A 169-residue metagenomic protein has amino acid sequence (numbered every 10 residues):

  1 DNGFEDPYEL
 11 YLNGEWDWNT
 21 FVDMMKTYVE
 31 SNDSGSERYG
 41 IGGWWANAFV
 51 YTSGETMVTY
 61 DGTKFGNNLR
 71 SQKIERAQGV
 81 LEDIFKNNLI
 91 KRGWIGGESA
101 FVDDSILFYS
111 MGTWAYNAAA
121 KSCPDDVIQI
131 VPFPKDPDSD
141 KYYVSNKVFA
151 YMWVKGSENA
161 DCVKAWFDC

Functional and structural regions predicted by a protein language model:
G3-F4, D23-D33, E82, K86-L89 (+2 more regions): Sec-exported extracytoplasmic/periplasmic mature domains
E5, L12-G66: Extracytoplasmic/periplasmic solute-binding protein
G14-W18, R70-I74, Y143, G156-V163: Solvent-exposed, acidic/flexible segments
W18-T27, Y60-W94: Glycine-centered hinge/linker elements that transmit conformational signals in sensory and ligand-binding systems
V22-T27, G96-Y109: Short helices/loops that flank or line small-molecule/ion binding pockets
G35, D103-G112, D126: Alpha-to-beta junction loops
W44-W45, M111-N117: Beta->alpha turn/N-cap motifs
K121-C169: Extracytoplasmic/periplasmic substrate-recognition and gating elements
